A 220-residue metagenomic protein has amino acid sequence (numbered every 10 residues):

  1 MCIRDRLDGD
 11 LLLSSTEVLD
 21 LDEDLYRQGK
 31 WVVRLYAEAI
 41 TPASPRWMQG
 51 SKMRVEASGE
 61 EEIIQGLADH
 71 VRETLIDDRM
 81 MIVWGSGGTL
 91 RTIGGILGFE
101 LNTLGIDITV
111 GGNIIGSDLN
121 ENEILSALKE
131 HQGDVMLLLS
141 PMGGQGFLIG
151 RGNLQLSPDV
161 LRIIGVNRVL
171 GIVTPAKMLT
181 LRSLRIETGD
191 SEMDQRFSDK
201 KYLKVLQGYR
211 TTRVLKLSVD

Functional and structural regions predicted by a protein language model:
M1-I3: Short, small-residue-biased leader/transition segments that mark boundaries at the very start of proteins
D5-D10, D20-D24, D69, D77-D78 (+8 more regions): Acidic-enriched, low-complexity/disordered segments with a strong bias for Aspartate over Glutamate
L7, I115-G144: A structural-propensity feature for long, helix-poor, extended segments
L7-S86, L90-T103, V110-N113: Accessory alpha-helical/coil subdomains and C-terminal extensions that flank or cap enzyme catalytic cores
G29-E60, A68, E100-L101, D134-L139 (+1 more regions): ATP/nucleoside-binding phosphotransfer catalytic cores, i.e., glycine-rich phosphate-binding loops
G66, H70-T74, T92-I96, E123 (+4 more regions): Alpha-helical scaffold segments in soluble metabolic enzymes
G98-I124, P158-I164, L170: Gly/Ser/Thr-rich active-site loops/lids in small-molecule metabolic enzymes that frequently grip phosphoryl groups
